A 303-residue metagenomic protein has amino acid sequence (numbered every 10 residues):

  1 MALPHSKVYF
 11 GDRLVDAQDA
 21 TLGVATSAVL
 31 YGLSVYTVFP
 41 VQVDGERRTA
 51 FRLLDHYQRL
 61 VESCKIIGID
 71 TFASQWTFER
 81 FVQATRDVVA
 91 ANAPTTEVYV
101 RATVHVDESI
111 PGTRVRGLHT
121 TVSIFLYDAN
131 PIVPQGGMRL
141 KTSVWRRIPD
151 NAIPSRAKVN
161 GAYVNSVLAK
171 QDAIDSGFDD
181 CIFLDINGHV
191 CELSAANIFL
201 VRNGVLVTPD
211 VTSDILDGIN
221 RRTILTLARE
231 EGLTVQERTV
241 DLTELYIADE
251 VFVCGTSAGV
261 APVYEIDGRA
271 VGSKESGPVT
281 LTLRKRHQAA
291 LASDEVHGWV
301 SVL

Functional and structural regions predicted by a protein language model:
M1-A73, E79-D87, H105, P111-L303: Helix-start/capping segments and mature chain N-termini
T85-A102: Ordered, amphipathic secondary-structure segments that act as subunit-interaction surfaces in large macromolecular
